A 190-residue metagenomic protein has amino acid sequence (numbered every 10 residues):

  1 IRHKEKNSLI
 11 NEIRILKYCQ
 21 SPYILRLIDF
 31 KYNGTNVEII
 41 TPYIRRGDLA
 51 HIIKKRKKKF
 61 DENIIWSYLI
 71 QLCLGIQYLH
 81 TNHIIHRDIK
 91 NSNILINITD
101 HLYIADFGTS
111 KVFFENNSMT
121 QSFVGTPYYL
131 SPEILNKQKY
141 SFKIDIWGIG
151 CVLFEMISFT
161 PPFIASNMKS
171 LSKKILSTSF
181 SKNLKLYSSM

Functional and structural regions predicted by a protein language model:
I1-C19: Conserved N-lobe beta3->alphaC-helix segment of eukaryotic protein kinase catalytic domains
F30: Activation-segment/catalytic-loop signature of the eukaryotic protein kinase fold
G34-D48: Conserved short submotifs of the Hanks-type protein kinase catalytic core that shape the nucleotide-binding pocket
Y68-L69: Activation segment signature within eukaryotic-like protein kinase domains
H80-I96: Catalytic-loop of the protein kinase fold
D145: Conserved catalytic-loop aspartate of Hanks-type protein kinases
